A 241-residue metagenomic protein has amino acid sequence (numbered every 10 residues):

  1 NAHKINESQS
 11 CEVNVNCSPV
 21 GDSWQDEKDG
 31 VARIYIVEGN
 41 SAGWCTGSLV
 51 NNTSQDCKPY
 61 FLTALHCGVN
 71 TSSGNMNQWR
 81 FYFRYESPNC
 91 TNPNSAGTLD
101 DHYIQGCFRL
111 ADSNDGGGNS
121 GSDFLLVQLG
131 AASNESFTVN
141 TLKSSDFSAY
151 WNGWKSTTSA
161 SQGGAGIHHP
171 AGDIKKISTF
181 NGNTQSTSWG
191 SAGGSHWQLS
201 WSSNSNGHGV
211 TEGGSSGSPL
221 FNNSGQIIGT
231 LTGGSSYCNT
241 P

Functional and structural regions predicted by a protein language model:
N1-L199, G213: Serine endopeptidase catalytic core focused on the charge-relay Asp
S48-C57, H208-T232: Catalytic nucleophile loop of clan PA
K58, I177, G225-I228, S236 (+1 more regions): Amphipathic, positively biased hydrophobic alpha-helical segments used for protein targeting and membrane insertion
G68-N70, G234-C238: Short glycine/acidic-enriched loop and turn motifs that connect beta-strands
G74, W79-Y82, S200-H208, Y237-P241: Conserved acidic
